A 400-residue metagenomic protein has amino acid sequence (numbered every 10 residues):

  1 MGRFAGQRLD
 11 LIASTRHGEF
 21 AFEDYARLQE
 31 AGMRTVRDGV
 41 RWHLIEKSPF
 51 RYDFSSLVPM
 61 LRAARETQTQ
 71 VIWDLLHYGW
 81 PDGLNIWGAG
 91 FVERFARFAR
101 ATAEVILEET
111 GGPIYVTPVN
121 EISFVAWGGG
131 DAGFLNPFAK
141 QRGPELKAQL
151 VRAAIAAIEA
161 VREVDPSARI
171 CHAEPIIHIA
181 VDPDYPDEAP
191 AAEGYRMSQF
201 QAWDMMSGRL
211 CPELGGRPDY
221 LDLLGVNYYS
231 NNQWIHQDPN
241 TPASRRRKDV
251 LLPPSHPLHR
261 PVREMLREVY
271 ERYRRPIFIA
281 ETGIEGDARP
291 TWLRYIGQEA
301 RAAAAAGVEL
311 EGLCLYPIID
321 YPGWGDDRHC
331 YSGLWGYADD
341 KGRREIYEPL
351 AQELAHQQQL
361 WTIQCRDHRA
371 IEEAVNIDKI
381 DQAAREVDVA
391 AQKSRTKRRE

Functional and structural regions predicted by a protein language model:
M1-F20, Y25, Q29-A31, H43-R399: Non-catalytic scaffold segments within catalytic domains of secreted glycoside hydrolases
G39-R41: Juxtamembrane transmembrane-helix termini
